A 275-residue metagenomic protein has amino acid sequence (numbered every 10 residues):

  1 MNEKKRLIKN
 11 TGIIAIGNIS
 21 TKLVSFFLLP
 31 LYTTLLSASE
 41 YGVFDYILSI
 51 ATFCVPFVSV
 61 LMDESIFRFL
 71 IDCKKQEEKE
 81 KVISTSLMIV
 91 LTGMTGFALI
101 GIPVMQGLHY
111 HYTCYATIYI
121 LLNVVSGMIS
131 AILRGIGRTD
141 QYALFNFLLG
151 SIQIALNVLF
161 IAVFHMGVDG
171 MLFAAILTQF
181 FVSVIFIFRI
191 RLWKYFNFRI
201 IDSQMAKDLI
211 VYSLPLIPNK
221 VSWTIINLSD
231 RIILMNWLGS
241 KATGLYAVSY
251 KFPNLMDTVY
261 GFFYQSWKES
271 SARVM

Functional and structural regions predicted by a protein language model:
M1-L7, C114, V168, L172-A175 (+4 more regions): Interhelical loop/hinge segments that connect adjacent transmembrane helices in multipass membrane
R6-D63, A98, G150-I154, V211-K241: Signature of the first transmembrane helix
T33-G42, G107-C114, I136-L144, S151-V184: Membrane-interface helix-loop junctions in multi-pass transport and translocation proteins
L48, T52, L87-L121, D169-I190 (+3 more regions): Short alpha-helical transmembrane segments in multi-pass integral membrane proteins
L48-P56, W223, Y246-Q265: Transmembrane helix-bundle signature of multi-pass secondary active exporters and lipid flippases
V58-K74, P253-M275: Helix-loop junctions and terminal segments of transmembrane helices in multi-pass membrane transport/translocation
I66, S130-G135, T139, I161-F164 (+2 more regions): C-terminal transmembrane helix end/exit motif
F69, L122-N146: Membrane-interface junctions at transmembrane-helix termini in multi-pass inner-membrane proteins
